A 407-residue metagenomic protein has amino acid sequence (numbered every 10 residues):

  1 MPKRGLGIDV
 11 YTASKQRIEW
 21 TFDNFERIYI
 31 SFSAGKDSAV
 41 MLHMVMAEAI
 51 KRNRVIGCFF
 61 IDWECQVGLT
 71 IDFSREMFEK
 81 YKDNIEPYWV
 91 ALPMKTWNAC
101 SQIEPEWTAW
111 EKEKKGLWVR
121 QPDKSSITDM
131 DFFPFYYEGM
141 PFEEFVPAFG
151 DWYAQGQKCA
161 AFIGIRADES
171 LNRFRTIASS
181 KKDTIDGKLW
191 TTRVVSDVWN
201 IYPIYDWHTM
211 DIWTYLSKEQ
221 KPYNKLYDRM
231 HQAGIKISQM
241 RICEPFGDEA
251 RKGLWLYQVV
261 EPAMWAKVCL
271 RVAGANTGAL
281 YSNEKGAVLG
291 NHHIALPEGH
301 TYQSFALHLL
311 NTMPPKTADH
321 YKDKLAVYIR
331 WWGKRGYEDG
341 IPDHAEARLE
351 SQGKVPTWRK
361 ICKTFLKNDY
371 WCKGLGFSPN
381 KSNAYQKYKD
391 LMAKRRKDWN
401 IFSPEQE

Functional and structural regions predicted by a protein language model:
M1-S31, K36-E407: Nucleotide-activated chemistry modules centered on ATP-dependent adenylation/adenylyltransferase
